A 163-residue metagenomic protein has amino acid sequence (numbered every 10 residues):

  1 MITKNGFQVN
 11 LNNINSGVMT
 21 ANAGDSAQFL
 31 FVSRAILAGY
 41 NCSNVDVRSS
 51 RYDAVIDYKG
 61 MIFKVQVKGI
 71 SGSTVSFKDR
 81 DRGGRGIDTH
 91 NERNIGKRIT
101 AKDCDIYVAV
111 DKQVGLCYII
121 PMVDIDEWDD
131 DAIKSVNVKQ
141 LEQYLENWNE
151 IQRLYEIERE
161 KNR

Functional and structural regions predicted by a protein language model:
I2-N13, V123, W128-R163: Charged phosphate-binding loop/patch that engages nucleotide di/tri-phosphates or the phosphate backbone of nucleic
I2-N44: Acidic-basic catalytic patches of nuclease active cores, encompassing PD-(D/E)XK and other metal-cofactor nuclease
A35, A54-I56, M61-S71: Conserved catalytic cores of phosphodiester-cleaving nucleases, focusing on short active-site segments
Y40, M61-V65, I106: Short alpha-helical elements
C42, R51, E92-I95: A generic local structural motif
C42-S49, D57-K59: Active-site metal-binding core of divalent-cation-utilizing nuclease and nuclease-like domains
K68-C117: Catalytic cores of nucleic-acid endonucleases
C117-V123: Short, surface-exposed terminal/edge motifs of secreted or surface/virion proteins that either
